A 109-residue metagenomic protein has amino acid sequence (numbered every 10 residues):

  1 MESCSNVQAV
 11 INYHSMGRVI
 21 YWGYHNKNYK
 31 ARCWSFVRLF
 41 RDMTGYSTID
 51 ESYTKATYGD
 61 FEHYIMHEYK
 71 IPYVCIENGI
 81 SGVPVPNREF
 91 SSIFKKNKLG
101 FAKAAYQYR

Functional and structural regions predicted by a protein language model:
M1-R109: Metallocarboxypeptidase
